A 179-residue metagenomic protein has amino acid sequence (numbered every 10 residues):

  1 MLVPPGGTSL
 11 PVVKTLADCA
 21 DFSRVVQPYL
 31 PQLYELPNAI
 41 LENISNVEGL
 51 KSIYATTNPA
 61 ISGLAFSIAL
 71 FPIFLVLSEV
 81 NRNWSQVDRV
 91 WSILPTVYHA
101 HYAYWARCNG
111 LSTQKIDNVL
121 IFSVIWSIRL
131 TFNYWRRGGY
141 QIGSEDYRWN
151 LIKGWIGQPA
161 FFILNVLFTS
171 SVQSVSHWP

Functional and structural regions predicted by a protein language model:
L2-P179: Membrane-anchoring alpha-helices and their flanking helix-loop junctions
